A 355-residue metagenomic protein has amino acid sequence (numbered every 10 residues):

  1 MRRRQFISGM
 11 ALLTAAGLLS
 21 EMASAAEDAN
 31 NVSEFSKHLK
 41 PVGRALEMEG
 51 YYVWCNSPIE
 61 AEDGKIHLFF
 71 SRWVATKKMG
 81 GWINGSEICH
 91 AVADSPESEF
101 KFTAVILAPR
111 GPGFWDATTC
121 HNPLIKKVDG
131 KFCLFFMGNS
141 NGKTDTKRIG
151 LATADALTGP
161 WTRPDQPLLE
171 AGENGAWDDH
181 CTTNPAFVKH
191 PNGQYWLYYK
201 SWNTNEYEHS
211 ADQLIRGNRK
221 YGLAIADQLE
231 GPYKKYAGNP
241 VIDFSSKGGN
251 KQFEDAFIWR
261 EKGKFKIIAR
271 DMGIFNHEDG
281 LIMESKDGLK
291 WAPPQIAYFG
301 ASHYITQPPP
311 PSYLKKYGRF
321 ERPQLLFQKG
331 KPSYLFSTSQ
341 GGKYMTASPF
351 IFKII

Functional and structural regions predicted by a protein language model:
R2, I7-M22, A26-I355: Carbohydrate-active catalytic/glycan-binding domains of CAZyme proteins, especially the secreted or lumenal ectodomains
